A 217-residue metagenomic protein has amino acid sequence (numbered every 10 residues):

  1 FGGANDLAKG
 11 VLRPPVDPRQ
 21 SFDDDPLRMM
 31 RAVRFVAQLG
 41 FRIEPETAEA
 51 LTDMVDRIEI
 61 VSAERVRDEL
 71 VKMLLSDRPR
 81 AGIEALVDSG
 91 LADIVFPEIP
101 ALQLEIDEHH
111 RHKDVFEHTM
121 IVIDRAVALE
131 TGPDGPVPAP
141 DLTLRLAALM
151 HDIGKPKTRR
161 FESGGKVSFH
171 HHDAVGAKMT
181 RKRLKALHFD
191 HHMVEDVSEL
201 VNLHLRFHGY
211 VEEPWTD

Functional and structural regions predicted by a protein language model:
F1-L149, I153-H171, V175-E195, N202-L203 (+1 more regions): Glycine- and charge-enriched loop/helix tracts that form the active or gating conduit in phosphate/cation-handling
V211-D217: A glycine-rich beta-turn/hairpin centered on an aromatic-Pro dipeptide
